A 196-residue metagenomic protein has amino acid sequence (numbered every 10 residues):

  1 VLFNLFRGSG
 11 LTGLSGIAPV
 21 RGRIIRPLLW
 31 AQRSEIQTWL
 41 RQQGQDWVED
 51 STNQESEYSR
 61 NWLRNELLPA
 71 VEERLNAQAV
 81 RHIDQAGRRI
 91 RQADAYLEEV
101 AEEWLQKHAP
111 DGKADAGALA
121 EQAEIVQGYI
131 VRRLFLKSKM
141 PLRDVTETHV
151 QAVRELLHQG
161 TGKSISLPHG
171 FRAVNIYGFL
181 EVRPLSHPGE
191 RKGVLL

Functional and structural regions predicted by a protein language model:
L2-A86, I90, D94, Q106 (+1 more regions): Catalytic subdomain that performs nucleotidyl-dependent activation
F6, A18-R21, N65, E72 (+1 more regions): AMP-forming adenylation/ATP pyrophosphatase catalytic core
